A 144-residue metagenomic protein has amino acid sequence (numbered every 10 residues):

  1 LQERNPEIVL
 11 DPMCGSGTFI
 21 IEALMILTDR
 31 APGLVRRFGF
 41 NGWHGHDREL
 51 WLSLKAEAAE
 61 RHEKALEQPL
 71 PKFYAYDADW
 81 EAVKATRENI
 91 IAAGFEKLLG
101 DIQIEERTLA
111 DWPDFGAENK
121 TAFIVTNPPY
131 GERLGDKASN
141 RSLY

Functional and structural regions predicted by a protein language model:
L1-D111: Conserved S-adenosyl-L-methionine
D11, N127-P128: Hydrophobic alpha-helix-in-membranes signature
P69-L70, E118-K120: Short loop/turn elements that form and flank the Walker-type P-loop nucleotide-binding site in RecA-like NTPase cores
D111-E118: Short conserved loop adjoining the S-adenosyl-L-methionine
K120-N127: Short SAM/SAH-binding signature in class I
Y130-R133: A short, flexible beta-alpha/helix-coil linker loop
G135-Y144: Glycine-rich S-adenosyl-L-methionine
